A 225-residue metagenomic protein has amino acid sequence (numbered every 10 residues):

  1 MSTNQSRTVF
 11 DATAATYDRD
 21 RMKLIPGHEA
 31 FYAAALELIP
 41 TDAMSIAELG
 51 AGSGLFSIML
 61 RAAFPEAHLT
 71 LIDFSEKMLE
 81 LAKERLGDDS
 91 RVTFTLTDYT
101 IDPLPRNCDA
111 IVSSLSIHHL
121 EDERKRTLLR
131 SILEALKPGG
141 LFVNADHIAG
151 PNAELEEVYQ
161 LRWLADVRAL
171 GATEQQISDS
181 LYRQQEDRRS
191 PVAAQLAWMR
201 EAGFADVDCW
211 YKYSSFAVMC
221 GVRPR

Functional and structural regions predicted by a protein language model:
M1-P40, L55: Conserved class I S-adenosyl-L-methionine
A35, L60, I132: Class I S-adenosylmethionine-dependent transferase superfamily signal
A47-L49, S53-I101: Class I SAM-dependent methyltransferase SAM/SAH-binding core
L104-I111: A short acidic, Gly/Pro-enriched loop at the edge of an enzyme's catalytic core that lines a small-molecule cofactor
S113-I117, A145: Residues lining the SAM
R126-P138: A short glycine-rich, Lys/Arg-flanked "PGG" loop and its adjoining helix->strand segment in the class I
A145-E201: C-terminal alpha-helical "lid/dimerization" subdomain adjacent to the S-adenosyl-L-methionine
A205-R225: Core SAM-dependent methyltransferase catalytic element
